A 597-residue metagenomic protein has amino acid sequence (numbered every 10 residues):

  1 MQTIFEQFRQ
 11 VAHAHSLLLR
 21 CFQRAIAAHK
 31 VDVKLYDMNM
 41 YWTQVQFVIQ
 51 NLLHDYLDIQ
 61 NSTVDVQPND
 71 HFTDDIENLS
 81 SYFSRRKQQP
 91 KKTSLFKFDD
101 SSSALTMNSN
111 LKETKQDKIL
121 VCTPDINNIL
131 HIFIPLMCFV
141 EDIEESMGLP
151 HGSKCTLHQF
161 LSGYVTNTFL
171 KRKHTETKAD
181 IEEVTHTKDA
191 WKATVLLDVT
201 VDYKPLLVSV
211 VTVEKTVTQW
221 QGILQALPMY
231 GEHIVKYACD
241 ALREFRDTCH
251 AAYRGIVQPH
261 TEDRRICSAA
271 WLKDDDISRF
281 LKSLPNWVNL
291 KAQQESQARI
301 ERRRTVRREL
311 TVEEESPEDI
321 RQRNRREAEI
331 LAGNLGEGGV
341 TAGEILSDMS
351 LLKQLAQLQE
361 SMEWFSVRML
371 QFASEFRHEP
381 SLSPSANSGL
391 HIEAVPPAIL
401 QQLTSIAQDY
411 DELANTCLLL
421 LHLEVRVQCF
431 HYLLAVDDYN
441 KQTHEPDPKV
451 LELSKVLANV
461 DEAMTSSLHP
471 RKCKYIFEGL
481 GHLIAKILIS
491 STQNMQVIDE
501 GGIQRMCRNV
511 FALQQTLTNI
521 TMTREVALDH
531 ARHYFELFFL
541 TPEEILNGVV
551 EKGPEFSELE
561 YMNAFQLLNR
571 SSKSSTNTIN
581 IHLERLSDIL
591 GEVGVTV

Functional and structural regions predicted by a protein language model:
M1-A193, E301: Extended, noncatalytic alpha-helical scaffold/tether regions
A14-L18, I49, I59, T216 (+3 more regions): Basic amphipathic recognition helices
I129-M147, S153-D189, A193-D198, Y203 (+1 more regions): Extended alpha-helical "rod" scaffolds
V210-K215, N509-L513: Amphipathic, non-membrane alpha-helical rod segments
T212-T218, G222-Q225: Activation on extended, non-transmembrane soluble regions of large proteins
